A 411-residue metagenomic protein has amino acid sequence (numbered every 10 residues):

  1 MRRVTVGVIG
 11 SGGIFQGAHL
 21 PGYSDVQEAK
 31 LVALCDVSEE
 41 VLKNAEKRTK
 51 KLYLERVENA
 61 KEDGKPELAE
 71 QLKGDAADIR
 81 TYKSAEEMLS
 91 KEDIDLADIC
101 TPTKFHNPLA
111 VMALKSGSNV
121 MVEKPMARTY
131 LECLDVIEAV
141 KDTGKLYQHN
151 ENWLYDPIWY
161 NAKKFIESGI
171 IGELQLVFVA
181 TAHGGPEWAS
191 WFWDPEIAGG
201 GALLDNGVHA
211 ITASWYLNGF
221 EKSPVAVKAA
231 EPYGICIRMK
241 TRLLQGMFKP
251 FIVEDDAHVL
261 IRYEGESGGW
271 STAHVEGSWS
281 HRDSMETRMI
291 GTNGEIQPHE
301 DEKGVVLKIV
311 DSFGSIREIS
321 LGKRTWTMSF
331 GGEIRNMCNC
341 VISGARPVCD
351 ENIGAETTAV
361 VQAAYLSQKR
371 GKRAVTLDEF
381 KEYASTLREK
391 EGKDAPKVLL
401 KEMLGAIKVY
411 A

Functional and structural regions predicted by a protein language model:
M1-S116, L134, E138, D142-T143 (+1 more regions): N-terminal glycine-/serine-/threonine-rich beta1-alpha1-beta2 phosphate-ribose binding loop of Rossmann-like
R2, E40, L96-D98, N339-A411: C-terminal helix-rich "cap/oligomerization" subdomain common to oxidoreductases
I14, E40, K323-I334, T358: Active-site loop of classical SDR/Rossmann-like NAD(P)-dependent oxidoreductases, centered on the catalytic Tyr-X3-Lys
A29, I79, S118, K145-L146 (+2 more regions): Short, well-ordered coil/turn segments that N-cap beta-strands
M112-K115, N161, E333-S343, V360-A364: Solvent-exposed, amphipathic alpha-helical segments
M121, A127-A189, I211: A contiguous active-site-proximal alpha/beta segment in oxidoreductase catalytic domains
S190-T272, E276-D283, N352-A355: Rossmann-like dinucleotide-binding domain that binds NAD(P)(H)
M247-A257, R262-E333, E379, A384 (+1 more regions): NAD(P)-dinucleotide binding in Rossmann-like oxidoreductases
